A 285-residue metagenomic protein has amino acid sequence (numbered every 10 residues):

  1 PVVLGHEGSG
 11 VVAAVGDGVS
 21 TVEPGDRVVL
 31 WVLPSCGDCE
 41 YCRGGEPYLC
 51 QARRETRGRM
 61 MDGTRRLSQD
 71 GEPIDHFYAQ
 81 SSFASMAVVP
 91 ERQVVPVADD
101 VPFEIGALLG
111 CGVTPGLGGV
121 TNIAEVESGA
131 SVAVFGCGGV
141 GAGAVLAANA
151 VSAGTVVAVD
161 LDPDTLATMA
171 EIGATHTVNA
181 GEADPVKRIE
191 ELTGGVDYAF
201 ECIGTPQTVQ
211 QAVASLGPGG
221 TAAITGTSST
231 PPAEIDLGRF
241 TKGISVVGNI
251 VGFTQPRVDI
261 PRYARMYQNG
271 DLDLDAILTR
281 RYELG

Functional and structural regions predicted by a protein language model:
P1-R43, Y48, P96-D100: Glycine-rich beta-strand-centered segment in the early N-terminal region that forms part of a ligand/cofactor-binding
D38-F135: NAD(P)H dinucleotide-binding glycine-rich loop of Rossmann-like/cofactor-binding domains, especially the beta1-alpha1
S131-C137, N149-Q211: Adenosine-nucleotide cofactor-binding segment
G141-A142: N-terminal Rossmann-fold NAD(P) dinucleotide-binding loop
Q210-A214, P218, R257-G285: C-terminal hydrophobic helical "lid"/dimerization subdomain of Rossmann-like NAD(P)H-dependent oxidoreductases
G220-T221, I244: Glycine-centered, small-residue-biased loops immediately flanking beta-strands in adenine/cofactor-binding cores
G226-G243, I260-Y263: Rossmann-fold NAD(P)-binding glycine/threonine-rich loop
